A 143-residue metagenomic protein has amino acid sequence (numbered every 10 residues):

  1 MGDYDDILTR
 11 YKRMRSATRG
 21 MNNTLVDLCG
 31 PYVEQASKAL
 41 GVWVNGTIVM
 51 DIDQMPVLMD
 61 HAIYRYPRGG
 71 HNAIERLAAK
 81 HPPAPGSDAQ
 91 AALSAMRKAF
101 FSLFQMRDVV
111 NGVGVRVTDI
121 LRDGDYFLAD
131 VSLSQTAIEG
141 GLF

Functional and structural regions predicted by a protein language model:
M1-G112, G124, L133-T136: Mixed-charge, low-complexity intrinsically disordered regions
V113-V117: Short aromatic-glycine-enriched beta-strand elements
I120-L128: Short, structured beta-strand/loop micro-motifs enriched in basic residues and often containing a Trp
D130-F143: Short nucleic-acid-contacting surface segments enriched for D/E, G, S/T with interspersed K/R
